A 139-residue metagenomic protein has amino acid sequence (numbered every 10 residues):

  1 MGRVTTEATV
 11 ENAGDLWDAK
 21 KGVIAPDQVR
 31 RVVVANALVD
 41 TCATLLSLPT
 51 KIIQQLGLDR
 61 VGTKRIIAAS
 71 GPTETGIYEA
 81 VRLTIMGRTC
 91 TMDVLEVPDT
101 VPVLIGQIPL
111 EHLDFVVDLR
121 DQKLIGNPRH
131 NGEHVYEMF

Functional and structural regions predicted by a protein language model:
M1-F139: Pepsin/retropepsin-fold aspartyl endopeptidases
